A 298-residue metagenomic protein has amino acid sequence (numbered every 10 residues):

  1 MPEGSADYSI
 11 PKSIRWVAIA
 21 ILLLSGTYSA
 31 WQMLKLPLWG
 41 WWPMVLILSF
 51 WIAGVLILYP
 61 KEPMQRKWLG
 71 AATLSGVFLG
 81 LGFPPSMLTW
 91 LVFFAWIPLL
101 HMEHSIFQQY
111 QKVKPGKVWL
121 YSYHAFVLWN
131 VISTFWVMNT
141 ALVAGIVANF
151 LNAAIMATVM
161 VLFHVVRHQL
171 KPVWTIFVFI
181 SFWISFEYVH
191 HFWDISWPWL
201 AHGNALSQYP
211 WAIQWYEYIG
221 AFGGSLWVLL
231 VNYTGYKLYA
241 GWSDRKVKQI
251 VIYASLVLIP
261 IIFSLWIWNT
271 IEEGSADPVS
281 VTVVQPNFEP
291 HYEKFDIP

Functional and structural regions predicted by a protein language model:
P2-I271, I297: Membrane-embedded alpha-helical bundles of multi-pass enzymes that act on lipidic or dolichyl-linked glycan substrates
W266-P298: Soluble catalytic regions of membrane-associated enzymes that act on cell-envelope and secretory-pathway components
